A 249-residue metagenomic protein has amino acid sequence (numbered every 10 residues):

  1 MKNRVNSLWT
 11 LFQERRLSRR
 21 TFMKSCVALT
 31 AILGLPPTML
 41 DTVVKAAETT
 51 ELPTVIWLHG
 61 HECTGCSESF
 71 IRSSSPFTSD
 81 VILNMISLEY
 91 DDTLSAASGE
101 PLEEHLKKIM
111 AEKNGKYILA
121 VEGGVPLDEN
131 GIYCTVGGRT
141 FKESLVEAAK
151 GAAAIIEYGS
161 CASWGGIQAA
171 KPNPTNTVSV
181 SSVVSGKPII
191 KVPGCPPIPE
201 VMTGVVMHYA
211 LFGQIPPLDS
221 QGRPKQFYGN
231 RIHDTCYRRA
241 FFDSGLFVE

Functional and structural regions predicted by a protein language model:
M1-L17: N-terminal secretory signal peptides
T21-V43: N-terminal export signals
A47, L52-T54, H61, G65 (+4 more regions): Metallocofactor- and cofactor-centric catalytic cores in central/energy metabolism, strongly enriched
I56, I156-G159, I190-V192: Hydrophobic/aromatic beta-strand patches that form the interior of the parallel beta-sheet core in alpha/beta enzyme
I71-L88: Short catalytic helix/loop segments, enriched in acidic residues and glycine and frequently bearing histidine
R139-A152: Catalytic-core regions built around general acid/base machinery
G165-G186, I190-G194: Class I SAM-dependent methyltransferase SAM-binding "motif I" and its flanking Rossmann-like core
M202, M207-E249: A conserved mid-domain beta-alpha-beta active-site/ligand-binding segment of alpha/beta enzyme cores
